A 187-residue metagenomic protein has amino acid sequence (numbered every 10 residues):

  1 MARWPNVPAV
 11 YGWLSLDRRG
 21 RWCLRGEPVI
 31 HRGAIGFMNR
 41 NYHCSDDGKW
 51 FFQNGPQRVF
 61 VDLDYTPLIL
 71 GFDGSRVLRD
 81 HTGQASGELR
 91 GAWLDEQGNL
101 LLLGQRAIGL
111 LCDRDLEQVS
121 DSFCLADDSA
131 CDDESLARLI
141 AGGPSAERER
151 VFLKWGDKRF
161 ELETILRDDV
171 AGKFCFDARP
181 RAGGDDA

Functional and structural regions predicted by a protein language model:
M1-H43: Long alpha-helical, hydrophobic tracts
M1-V7, R76-A85, D128-S129, D133: Short, solvent-exposed secondary-structure boundary motifs
A9-V10, L16-R19, S45-D47, L94-Q97 (+1 more regions): A short, compositionally biased
G20-L24, K49-F52, N99-L102, V151: Short polybasic amphipathic segments
V29-G33, P56-L63, R106-R114, E161: Short, surface-exposed beta-strand/loop "edge" segments at domain boundaries and coil↔beta transitions
N39-G55: A glycine-rich, hydrophobic loop/mini-helix early in the fold
W50-E96: Ordered, amphipathic secondary-structure segments that act as subunit-interaction surfaces in large macromolecular
Q97-A187: Glycine-rich, aromatic-bearing surface loops/beta-hairpins
